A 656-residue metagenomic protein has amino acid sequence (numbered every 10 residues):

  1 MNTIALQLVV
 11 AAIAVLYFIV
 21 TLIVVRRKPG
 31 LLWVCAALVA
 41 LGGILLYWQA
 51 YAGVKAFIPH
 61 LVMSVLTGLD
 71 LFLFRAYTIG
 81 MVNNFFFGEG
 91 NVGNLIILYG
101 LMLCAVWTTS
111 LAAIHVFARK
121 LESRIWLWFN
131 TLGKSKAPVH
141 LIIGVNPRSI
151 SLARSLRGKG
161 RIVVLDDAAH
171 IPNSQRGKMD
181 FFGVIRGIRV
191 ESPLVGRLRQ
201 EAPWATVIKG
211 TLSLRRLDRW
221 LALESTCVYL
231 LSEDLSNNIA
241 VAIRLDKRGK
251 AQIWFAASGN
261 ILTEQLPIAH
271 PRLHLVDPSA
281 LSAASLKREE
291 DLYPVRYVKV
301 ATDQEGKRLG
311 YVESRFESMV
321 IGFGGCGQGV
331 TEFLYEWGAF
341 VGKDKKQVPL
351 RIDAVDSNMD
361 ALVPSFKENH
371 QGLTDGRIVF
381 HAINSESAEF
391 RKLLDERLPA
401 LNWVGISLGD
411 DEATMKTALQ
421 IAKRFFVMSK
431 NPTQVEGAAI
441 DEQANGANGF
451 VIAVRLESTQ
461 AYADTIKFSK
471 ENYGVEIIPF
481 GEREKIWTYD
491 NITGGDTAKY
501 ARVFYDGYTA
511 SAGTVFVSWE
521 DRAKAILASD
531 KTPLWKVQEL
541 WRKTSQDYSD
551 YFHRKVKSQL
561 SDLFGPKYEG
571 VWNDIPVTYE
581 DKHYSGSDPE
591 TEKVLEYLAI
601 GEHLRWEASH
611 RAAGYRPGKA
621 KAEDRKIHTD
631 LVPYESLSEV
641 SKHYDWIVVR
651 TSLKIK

Functional and structural regions predicted by a protein language model:
N2-L45, A52-L66, D70, Y77-I600 (+3 more regions): Cytosolic regulatory regions of ion transport systems
A525, E623-R625: Short acidic alpha-helix initiation/capping motifs at coil-to-helix transition points, especially at protein N-termini
R625-K656: Amphipathic alpha-helical binding modules
